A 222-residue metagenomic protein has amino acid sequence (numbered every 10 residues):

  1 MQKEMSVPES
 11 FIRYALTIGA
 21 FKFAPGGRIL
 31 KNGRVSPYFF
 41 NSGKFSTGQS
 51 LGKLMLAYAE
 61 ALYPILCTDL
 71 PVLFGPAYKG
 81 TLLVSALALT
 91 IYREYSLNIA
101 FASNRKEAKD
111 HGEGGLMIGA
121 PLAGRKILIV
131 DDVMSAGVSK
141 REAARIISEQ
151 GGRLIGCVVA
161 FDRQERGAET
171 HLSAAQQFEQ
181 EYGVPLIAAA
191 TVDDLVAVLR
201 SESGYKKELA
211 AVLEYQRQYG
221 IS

Functional and structural regions predicted by a protein language model:
M1-V130, S135-S222: PRPP-associated nucleotide enzymes
